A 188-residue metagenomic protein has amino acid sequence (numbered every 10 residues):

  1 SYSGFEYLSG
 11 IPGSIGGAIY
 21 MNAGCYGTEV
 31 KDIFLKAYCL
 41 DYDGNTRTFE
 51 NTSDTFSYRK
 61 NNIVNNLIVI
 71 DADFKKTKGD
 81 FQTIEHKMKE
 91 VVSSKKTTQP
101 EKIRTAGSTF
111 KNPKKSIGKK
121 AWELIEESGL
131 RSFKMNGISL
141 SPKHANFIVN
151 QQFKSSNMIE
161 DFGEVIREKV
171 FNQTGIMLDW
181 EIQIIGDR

Functional and structural regions predicted by a protein language model:
S1-I15: Anion-binding (especially nucleotide phosphate/pyrophosphate-binding) glycine-rich loop and adjoining beta-alpha core
S1-Y2, E29-T48: N-terminal glycine-rich flavin-associated loop
F5-S9, N22-E29, A37, S57-V64 (+1 more regions): A generic local secondary-structure boundary/capping motif
I11-I19, Y26, T109, S139: Gly/Ser/Thr-rich beta-alpha loop segments that engage phosphate groups in nucleotides
A18-M21, S53: Short Pro/Gly-enriched beta-strand edge/turn motifs at strand-loop
C25-I33, K119, E123: Compositionally biased, low-complexity linear motifs
L40-E164, E168-R188: Phosphate/pyrophosphate- and phosphate-bearing ligand-binding catalytic cores of soluble enzymes
